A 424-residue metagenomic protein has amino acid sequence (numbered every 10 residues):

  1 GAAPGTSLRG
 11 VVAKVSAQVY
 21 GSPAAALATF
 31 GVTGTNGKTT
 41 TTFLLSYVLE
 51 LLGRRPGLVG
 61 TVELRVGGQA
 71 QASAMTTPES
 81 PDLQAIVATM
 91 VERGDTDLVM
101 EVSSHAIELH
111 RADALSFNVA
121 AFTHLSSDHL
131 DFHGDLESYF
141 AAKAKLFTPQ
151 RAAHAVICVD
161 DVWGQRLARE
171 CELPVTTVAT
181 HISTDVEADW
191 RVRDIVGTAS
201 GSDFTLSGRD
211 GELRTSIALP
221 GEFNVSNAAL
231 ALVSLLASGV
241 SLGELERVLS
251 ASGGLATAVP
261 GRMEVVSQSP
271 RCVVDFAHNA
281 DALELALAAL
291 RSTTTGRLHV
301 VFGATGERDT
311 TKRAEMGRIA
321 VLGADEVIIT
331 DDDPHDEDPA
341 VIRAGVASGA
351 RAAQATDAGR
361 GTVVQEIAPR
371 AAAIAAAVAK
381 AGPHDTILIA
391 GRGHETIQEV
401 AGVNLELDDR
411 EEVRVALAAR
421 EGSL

Functional and structural regions predicted by a protein language model:
G1-K14, Q18, V162, P220 (+2 more regions): N-terminal leader/targeting and accessory segments in enzymes
P4, R9-V159, W163-C171: Phosphate-binding loop of NTP-binding sites
G10, A28, F43, E50 (+2 more regions): ATP-dependent carboxylate-amine ligase
T35, T61, C158-V159, T180 (+3 more regions): Cofactor-binding loop segments of dinucleotide-utilizing enzymes, especially the Rossmann-like FAD- and NAD(P)+-binding
G68-A72, I217, E399-G402: Short acidic, glycine/proline-rich loop/turn micro-motifs
S80, V102, L125, F132 (+6 more regions): Generic detector of well-ordered alpha-helical packing
R93, V99-M100, E108, F117-R271 (+3 more regions): Acidic, Mg2+-coordinating active-site environments of NTP-dependent enzymes
S104-I107, D185, P369-A373: Short acidic loop-to-helix transition motifs that present clustered carboxylates
